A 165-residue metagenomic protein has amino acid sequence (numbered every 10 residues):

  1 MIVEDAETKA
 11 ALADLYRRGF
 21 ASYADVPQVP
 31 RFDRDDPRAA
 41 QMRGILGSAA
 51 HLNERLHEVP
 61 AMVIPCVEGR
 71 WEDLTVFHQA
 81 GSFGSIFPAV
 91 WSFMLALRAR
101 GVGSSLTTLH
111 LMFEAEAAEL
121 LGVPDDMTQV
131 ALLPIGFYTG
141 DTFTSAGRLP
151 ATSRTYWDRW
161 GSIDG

Functional and structural regions predicted by a protein language model:
M1-I86: Glycine/small-residue-rich phosphate/adenosyl-binding loop
L46-H51, A117-L120, G140-T142: Glycine-rich, charged/polar anion/phosphate-binding loops that engage phosphate groups from diverse ligands
E54-H57, L121-D125, G147-R148: Solvent-exposed alpha-helices and their adjacent loops that cap or buttress functional pockets in soluble metabolic
E58-A61, V102, D125-Q129: Short coil/turn connectors at secondary-structure junctions
A61-E119: Small-aliphatic-rich amphipathic alpha-helix that forms the alpha element of a beta-alpha
L97, L121, G136-T139: Short leucine-rich amphipathic alpha-helical surface patches
E116-V130: Short, electropositive alpha-helical surface patch
T128-G165: C-terminal helix-cap and adjacent tail motif
